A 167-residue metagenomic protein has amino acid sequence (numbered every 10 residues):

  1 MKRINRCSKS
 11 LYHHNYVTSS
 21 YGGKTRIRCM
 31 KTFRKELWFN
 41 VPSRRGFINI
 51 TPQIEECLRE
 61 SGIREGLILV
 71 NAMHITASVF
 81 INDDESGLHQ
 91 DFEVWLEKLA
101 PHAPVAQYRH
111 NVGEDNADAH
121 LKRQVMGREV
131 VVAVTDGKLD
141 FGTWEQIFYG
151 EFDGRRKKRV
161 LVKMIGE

Functional and structural regions predicted by a protein language model:
M1-C7: Short N-terminal alpha-helical targeting/association segments
R3, V17, Y21-E167: Active-site histidine-anchored catalytic micro-motif
N5, Y12-N15: Intrinsic-disorder-associated, low-complexity terminal segments enriched in Asp/Asn/His/Tyr and depleted of Lys/Arg
S8-S10, S19-S20: Serine residues within intrinsically disordered or low-complexity segments
